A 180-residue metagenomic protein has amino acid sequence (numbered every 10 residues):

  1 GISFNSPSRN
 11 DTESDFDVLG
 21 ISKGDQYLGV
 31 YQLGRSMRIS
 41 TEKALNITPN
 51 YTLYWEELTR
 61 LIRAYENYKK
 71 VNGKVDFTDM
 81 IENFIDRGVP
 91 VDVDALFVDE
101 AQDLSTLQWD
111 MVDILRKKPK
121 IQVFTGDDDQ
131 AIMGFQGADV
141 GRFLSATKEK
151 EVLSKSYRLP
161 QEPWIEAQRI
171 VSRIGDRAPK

Functional and structural regions predicted by a protein language model:
R9-F97, T106-M111, G134: Accessory N-terminal region flanking or inserted into the helicase ATPase core in nucleic-acid motor proteins
A95, Q102-K180: Conserved helicase motor core of SF1/SF2 NTP-dependent helicases
